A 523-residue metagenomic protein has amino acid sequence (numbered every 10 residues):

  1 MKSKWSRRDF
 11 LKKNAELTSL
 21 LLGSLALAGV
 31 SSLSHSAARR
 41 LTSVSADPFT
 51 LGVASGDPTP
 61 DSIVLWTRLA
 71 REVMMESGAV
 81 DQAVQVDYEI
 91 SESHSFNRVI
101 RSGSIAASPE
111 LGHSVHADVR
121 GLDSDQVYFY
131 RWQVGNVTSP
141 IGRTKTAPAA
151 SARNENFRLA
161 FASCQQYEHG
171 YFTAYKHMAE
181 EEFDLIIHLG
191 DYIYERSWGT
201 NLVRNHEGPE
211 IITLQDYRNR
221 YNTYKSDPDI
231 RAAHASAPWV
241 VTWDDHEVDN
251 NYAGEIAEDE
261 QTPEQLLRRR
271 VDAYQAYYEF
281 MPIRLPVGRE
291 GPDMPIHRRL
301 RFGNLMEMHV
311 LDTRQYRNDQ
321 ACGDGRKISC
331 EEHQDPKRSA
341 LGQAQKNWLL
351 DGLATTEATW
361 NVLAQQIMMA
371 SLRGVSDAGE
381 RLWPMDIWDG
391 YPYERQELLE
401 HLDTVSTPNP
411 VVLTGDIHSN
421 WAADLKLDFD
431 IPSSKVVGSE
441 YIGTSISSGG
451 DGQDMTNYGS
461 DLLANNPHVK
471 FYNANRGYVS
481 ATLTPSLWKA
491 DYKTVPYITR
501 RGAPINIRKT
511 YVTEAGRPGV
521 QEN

Functional and structural regions predicted by a protein language model:
K2-N523: Metal-dependent phosphoester/phosphodiester hydrolase catalytic core
